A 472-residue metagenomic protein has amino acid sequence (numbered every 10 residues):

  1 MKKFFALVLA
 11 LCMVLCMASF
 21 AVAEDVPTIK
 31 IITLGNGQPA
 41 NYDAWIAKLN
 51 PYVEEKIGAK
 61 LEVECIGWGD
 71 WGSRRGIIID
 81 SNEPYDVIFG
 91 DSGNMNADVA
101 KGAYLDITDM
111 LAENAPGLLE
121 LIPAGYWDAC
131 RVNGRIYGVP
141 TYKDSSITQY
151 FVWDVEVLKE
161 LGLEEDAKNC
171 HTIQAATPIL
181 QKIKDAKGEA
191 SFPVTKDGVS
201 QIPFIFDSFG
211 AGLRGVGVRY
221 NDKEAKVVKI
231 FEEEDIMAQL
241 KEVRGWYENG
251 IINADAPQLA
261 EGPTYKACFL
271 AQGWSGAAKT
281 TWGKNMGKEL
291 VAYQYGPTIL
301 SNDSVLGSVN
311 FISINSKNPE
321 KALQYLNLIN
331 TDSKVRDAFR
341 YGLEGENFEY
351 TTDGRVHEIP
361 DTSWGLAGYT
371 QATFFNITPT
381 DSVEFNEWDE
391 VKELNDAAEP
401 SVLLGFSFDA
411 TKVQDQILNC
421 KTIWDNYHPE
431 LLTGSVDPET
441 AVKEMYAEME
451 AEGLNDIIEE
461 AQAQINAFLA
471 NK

Functional and structural regions predicted by a protein language model:
F4-V22: Sec-dependent N-terminal signal peptides of Gram-positive bacterial secreted proteins and lipoproteins
V22-K472: Extracytoplasmic/secretory soluble proteins
